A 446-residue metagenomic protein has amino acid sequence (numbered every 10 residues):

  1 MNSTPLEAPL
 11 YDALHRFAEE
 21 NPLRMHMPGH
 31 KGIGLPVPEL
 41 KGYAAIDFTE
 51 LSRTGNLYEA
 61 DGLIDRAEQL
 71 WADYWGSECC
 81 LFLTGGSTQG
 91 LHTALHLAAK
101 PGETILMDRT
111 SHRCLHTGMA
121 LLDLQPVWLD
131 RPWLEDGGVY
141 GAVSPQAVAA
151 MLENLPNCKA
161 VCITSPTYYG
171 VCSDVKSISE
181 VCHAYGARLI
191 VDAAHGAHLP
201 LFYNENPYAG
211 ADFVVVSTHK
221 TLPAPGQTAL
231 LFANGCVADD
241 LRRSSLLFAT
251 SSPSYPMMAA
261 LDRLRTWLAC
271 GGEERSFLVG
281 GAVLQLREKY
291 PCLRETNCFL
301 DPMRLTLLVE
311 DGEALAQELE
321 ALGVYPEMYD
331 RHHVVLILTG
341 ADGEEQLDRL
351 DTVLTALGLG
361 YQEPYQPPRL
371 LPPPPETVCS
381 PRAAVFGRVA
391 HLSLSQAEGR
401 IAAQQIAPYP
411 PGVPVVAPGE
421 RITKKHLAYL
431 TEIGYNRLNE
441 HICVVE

Functional and structural regions predicted by a protein language model:
M1-G62: N-terminal "arm"/small-domain region of PLP-dependent enzymes with the aminotransferase-like
L6-H15, E39, E59, Y74-S77 (+1 more regions): Conserved PLP-enzyme active-site core in the AAT-like
A44-G86, T110, F202: Conserved N-terminal alpha-helix of the aminotransferase class I/II PLP-enzyme fold
T54, L81-L83, V161-T164, V335-T339: Short glycine-rich or small-residue beta-strand-to-loop segments that form or flank ligand, phosphate, metal/Fe-S
E288-P411, V416-P418, Y429-Y435: Conserved C-terminal alpha-helix-loop-beta "cap" of PLP-dependent enzymes that closes/shapes the active-site mouth
L438-E446: Charge-dense polyanion-binding interfaces
